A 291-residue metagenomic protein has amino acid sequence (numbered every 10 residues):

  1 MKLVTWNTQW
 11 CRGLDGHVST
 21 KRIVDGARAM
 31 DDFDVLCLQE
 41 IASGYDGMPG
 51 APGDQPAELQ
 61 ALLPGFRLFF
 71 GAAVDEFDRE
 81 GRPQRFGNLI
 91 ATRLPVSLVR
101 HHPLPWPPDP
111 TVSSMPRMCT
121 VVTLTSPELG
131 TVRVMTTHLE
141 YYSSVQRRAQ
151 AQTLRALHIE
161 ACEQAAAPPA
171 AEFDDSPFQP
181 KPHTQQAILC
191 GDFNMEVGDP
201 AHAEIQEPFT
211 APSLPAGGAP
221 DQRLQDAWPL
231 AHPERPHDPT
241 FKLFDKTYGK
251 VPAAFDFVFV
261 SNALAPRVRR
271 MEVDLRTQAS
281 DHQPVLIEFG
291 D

Functional and structural regions predicted by a protein language model:
M1-D31, V35, D75-E76, E80-D291: Active-site regions of metal-assisted phosphoester/phosphodiester hydrolases, unifying DNase/endonuclease modules
V18, G50-A51: Alpha-helix N-cap and loop-to-helix initiation/capping positions
F33, P64-F66: Short, well-ordered coil loops that connect the C-terminus of an alpha-helix to the N-terminus of a beta-strand
L38-I41: Acidic/histidine-rich, surface-exposed loop or edge segments in extracytoplasmic proteins
G44-G47: Membrane-embedded segments
D54-L62, L89-T92: Short, electropositive alpha-helical surface patch
L63-P64, Y248: A broad structural signal for alpha-helix termini and local helix breaks/kinks
F66-V74: A short acidic/basic microdomain associated with nuclease active sites
